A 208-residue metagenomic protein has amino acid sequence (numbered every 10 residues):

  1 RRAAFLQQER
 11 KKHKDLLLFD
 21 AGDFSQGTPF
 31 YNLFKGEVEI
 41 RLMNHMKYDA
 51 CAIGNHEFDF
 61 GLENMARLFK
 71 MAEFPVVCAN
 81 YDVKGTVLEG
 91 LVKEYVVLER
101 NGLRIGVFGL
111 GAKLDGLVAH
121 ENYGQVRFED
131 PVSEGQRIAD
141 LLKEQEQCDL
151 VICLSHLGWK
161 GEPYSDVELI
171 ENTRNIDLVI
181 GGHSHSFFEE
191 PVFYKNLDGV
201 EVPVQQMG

Functional and structural regions predicted by a protein language model:
R1-G208: Acidic, metal/ion-coordinating pockets
